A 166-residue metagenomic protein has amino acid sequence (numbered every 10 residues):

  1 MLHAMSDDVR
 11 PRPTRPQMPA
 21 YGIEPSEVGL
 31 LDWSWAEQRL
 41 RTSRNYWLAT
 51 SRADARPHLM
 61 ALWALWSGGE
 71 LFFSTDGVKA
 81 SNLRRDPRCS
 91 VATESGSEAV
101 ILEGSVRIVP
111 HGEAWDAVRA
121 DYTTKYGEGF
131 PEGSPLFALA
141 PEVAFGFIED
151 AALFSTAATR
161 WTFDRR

Functional and structural regions predicted by a protein language model:
M1-L31, E98-R166: Charged, gly/pro-rich active-site loop segments
P19-A53, P57: Short, conserved active-site entrance elements at the starts or edges of catalytic domains
G22-S26, V78-E94, P131: Short, solvent-exposed cationic patches
A36, K79-N82, A114-V118: Amphipathic alpha-helical interface surfaces
L40-R41, R84-R85, T123: Alpha-helix boundary recognition
S43-D76, L83, C89-T93, I101-E103: Short beta-strand segments
R44-N45, R88, G127, A144: Generic structural signal for secondary-structure transition and capping sites
S67-G68, A80-N82, V109-P110, S155-T156: A short local loop/turn or secondary-structure capping micro-motif enriched for an aromatic residue
